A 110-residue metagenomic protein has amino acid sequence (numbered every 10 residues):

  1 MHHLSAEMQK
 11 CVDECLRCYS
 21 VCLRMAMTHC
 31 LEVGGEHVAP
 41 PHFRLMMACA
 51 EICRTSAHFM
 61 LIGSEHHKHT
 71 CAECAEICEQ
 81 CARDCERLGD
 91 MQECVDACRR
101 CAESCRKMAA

Functional and structural regions predicted by a protein language model:
M1-A110: Amphipathic alpha-helical hairpins
